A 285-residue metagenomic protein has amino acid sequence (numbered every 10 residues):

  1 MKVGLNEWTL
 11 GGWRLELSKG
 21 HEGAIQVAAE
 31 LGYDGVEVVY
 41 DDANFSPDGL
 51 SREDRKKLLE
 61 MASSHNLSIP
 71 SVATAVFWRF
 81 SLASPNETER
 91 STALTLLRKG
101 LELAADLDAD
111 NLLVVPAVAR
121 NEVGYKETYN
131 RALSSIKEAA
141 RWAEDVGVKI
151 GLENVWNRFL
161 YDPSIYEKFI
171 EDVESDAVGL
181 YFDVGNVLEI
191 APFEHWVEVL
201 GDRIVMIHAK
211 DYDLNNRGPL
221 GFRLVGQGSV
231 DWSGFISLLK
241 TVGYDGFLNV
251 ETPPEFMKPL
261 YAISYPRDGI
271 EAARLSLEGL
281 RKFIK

Functional and structural regions predicted by a protein language model:
M1-D34, D162-G179, V187-K285: Histidine-acidic metal/acid-base catalytic patches
M1-G4, N66-P70: Transmembrane beta-strand segments of Gram-negative outer membrane beta-barrel proteins
W8-L10, V39-D41, T74-F77, A117-A119 (+4 more regions): Active-site beta-loop-alpha junctions enriched in small/polar residues
K19, G23-Q26, E60-S68, F80-F182 (+3 more regions): Active-site acidic/histidine proton-transfer and metal-coordination neighborhood in alpha/beta enzyme cores
E37, S71, L113, G151 (+2 more regions): Conserved beta-strand positions in the central sheet of alpha/beta enzyme cores
V38-L59, P116-V123: Glycine-rich, proline-tolerant flexible connector loops at the mouths of alpha/beta enzymes
S46, W78, E122, R217 (+1 more regions): Glycine/Thr-rich phosphate-binding loops of Rossmann-like dinucleotide-binding domains
R52-H65, S135-A139, W196, G234-L238: Catalytic-core regions built around general acid/base machinery
